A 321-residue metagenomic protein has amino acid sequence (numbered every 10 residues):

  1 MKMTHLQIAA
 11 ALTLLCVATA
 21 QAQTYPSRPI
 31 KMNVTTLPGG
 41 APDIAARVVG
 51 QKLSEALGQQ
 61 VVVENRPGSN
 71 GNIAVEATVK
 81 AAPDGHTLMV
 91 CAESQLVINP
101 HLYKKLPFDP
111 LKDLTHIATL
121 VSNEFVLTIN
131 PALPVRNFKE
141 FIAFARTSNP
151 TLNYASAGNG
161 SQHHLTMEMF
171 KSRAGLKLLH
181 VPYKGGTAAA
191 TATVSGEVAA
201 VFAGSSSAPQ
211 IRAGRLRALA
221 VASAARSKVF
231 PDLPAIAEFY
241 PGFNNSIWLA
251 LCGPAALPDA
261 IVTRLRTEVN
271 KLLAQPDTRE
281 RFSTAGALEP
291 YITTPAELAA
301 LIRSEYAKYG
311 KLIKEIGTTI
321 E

Functional and structural regions predicted by a protein language model:
M1-A9: Bacterial N-terminal signal peptides that target proteins for export
L15-T19: N-terminal signal peptide c-region/cleavage motif recognized by signal peptidases
A22-K112, T151-N153, N159, G175-A203 (+3 more regions): N-terminal (or domain-start) structured segment
S27-P29, R173, R212, D259-E321: An extracytoplasmic/periplasmic, membrane-proximal ligand-sensing/linker region
L53, A77-H86, H101-A188, I236 (+2 more regions): Hinge/capping helix and adjacent helix->loop/strand transition within the periplasmic-binding protein
Q95-K105, H164, M169-R173, A200-P231: A ligand-binding cleft/hinge motif common to bilobed small-molecule-binding domains
A189-A192, K228-L233: Short, charged, surface-exposed secondary-structure boundary motifs
